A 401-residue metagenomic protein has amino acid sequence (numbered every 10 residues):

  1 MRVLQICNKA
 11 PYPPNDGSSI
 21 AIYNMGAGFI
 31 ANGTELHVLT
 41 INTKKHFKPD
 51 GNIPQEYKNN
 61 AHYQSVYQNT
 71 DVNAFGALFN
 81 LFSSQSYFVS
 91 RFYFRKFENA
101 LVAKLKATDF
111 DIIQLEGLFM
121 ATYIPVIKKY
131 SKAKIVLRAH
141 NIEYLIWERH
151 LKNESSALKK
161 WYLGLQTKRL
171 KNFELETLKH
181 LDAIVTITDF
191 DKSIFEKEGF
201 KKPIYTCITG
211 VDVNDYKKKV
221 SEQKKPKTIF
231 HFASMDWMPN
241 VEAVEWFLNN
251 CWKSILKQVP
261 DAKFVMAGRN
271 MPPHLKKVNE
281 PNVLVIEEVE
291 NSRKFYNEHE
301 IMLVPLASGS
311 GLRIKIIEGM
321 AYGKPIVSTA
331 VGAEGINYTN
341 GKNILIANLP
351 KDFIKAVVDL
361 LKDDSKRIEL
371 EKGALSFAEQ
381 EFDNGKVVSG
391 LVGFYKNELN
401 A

Functional and structural regions predicted by a protein language model:
M1-Q64, T108, S254: N-terminal subdomain of nucleotide-sugar transferases
N8, F75-Y87, I135-N172, S234: Acceptor-binding helix/loop patch of EC 2.4 sugar-transfer enzymes, predominantly nucleotide-sugar-dependent
G164-T167, K171-K218: Donor nucleotide-sugar binding/catalytic pocket of nucleotide-sugar-dependent glycosyltransferases
D182, K294-G311, Y322-P325: Acidic donor-binding loop of glycosyltransferase active sites
T206-E298: Conserved catalytic-core segment of nucleotide-activated headgroup transferases in glycan assembly
K315-E318, P325-T329: Short hydrophobic beta-strand element within catalytic cores of glycosyltransferases and related nucleotide-activated
I344-K351, D359-S365: Conserved acidic donor-binding segment of nucleotide-sugar-dependent glycosyltransferases
K366-Q380, V387-G393: A short, well-ordered alpha-helix in the C-terminal region of glycosyltransferases
